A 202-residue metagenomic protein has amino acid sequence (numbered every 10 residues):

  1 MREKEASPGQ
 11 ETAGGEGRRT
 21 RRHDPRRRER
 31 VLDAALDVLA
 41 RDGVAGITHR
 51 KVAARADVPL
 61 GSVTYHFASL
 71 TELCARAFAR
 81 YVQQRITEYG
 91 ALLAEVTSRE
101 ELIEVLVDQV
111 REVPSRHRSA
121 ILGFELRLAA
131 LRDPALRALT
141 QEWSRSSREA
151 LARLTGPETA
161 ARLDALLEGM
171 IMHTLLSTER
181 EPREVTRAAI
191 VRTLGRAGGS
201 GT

Functional and structural regions predicted by a protein language model:
M1-R26, G201-T202: N-terminal intrinsically disordered/low-complexity leader segments
G17-R19, A79, Q83, L93-V96 (+2 more regions): N-terminal hydrophobic signal/anchor transmembrane helix of membrane proteins
R27, L70, A77, Y81-R85 (+2 more regions): Hydrophobic/aromatic residues within well-ordered alpha-helical segments
R27-R30, A34-R76: Helix-turn-helix
R30, A34-R41, E88-L92, L126-A129 (+1 more regions): Solvent-exposed, amphipathic alpha-helical segments
R76-A79, T87-A120, L163: Hydrophobic alpha-helical connector segments
E101, P114-Q141: Amphipathic alpha-helical segments used for helix-helix packing
L136-Q141, R145, R153-T202: Hydrophobic/aromatic-rich alpha-helical bundle segments in the mid-to-C-terminal region
